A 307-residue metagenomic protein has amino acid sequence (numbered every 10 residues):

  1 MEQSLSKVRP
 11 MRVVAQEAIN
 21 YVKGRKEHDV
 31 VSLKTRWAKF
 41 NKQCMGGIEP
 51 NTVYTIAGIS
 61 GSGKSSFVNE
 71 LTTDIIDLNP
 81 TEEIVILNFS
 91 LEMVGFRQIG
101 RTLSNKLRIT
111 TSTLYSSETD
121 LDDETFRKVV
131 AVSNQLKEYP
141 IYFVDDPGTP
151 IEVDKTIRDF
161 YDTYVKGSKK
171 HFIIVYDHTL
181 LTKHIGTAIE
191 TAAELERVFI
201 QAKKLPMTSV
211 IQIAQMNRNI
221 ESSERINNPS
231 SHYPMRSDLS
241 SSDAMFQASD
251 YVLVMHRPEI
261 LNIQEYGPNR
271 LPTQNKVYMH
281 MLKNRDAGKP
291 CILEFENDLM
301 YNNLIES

Functional and structural regions predicted by a protein language model:
E2-I109: The Walker A/P-loop phosphate-binding site
Q3-Q16, T81, R108, S112-Y115 (+4 more regions): C-terminal regions of RecA-like/P-loop NTPase motor modules
S32, C44-I48, S133, D243-M245 (+1 more regions): Replace "in large, NTP-powered and nucleic-acid-processing enzymes" with "in large, NTP-powered factors and other
K34-W37, F96, D123-F126, V130 (+5 more regions): Amphipathic alpha-helical transducer elements in NTP-driven molecular machines
T35, K42-C44, L78-K169, E294: Cytosolic-facing regulatory segments adjacent to core modules
Y54-I56, L87-F89, Y142-V144, I211 (+1 more regions): Hydrophobic/aromatic beta-strand patches that form the interior of the parallel beta-sheet core in alpha/beta enzyme
P140-L205: Phosphate-binding/switch loop-helix module in NTP-utilizing enzymes
V175-Y176, T208-Q215: Structural recognition of the conserved hydrophobic beta-strand(s) that form the central parallel beta-sheet of P-loop
